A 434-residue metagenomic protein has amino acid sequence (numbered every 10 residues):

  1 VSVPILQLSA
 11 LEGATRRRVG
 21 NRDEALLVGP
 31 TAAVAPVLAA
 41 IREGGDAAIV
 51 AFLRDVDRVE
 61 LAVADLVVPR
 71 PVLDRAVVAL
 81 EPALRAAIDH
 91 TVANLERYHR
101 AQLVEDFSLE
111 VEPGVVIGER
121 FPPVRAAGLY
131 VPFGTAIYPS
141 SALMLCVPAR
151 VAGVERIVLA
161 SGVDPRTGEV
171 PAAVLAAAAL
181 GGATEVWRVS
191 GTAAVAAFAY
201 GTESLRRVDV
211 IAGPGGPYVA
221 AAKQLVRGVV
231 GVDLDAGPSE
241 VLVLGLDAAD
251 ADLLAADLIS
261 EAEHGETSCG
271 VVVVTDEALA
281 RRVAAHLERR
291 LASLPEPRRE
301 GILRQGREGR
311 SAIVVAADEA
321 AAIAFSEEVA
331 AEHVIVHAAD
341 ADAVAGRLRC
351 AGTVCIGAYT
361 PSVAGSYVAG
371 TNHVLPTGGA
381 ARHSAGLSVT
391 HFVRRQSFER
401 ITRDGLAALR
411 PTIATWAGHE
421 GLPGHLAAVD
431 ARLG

Functional and structural regions predicted by a protein language model:
V1-R125: N-terminal Rossmann-like NAD(P)+-binding subdomain of aldehyde/semialdehyde dehydrogenases
V3-A10, E185-S190, I313-D318: Short acidic-hydrophobic, aromatic-tinged amphipathic segments that line or gate anion-handling sites
L109-A176: Conserved small-residue-rich beta-alpha loop and adjacent elements that most often cradle the phosphate/pyrophosphate
S140, V151-E169, G245-P295: Glycine-rich phosphate/diphosphate-binding loop of Rossmann-like nucleotide-binding domains
G182-V271: Conserved NAD(P)+-binding/catalytic subdomain of aldehyde/semialdehyde dehydrogenases
S260, H264, V272-A351: A glycine- and small/hydrophobic-rich beta-loop-beta segment that serves as a flexible "lid/hinge" or phosphate-binding
E319, E327-G434: C-terminal core of ALDH-fold dehydrogenases
